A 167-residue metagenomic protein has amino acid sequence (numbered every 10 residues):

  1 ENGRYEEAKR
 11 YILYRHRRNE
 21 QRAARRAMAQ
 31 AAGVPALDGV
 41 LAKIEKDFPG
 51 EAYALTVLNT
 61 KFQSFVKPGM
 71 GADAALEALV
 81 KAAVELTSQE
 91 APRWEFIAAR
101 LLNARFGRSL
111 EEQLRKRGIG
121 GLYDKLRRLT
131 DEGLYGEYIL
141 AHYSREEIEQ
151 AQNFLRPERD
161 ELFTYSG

Functional and structural regions predicted by a protein language model:
E1-G167: Extended catalytic cores of very large enzyme megasubunits
